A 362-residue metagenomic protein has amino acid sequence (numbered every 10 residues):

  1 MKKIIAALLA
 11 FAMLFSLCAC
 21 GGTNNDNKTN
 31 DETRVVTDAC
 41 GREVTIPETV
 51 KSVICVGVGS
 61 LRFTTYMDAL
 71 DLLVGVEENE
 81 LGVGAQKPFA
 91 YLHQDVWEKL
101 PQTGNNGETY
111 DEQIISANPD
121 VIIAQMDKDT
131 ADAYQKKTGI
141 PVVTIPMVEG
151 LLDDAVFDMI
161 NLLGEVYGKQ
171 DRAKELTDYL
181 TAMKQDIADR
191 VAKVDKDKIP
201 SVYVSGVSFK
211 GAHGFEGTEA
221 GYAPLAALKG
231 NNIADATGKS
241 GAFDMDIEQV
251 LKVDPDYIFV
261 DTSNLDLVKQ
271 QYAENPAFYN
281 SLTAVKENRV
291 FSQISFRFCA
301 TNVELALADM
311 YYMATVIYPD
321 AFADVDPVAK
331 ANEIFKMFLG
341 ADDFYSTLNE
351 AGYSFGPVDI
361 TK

Functional and structural regions predicted by a protein language model:
M1-L9: Positively charged n-region of N-terminal signal peptides that target proteins for export
S16-A19: C-terminal motif of bacterial Sec signal peptides marking the signal peptidase cleavage site
G21-T23: Bacterial signal peptide processing site
A39-G41, W97-D111, G238-I247: Short helix-initiation/N-cap motifs at beta->coil->alpha
E43, A131-K210, A234, S292-Y353 (+1 more regions): Extracytoplasmic substrate-binding proteins
C55, L61-Q113, V121, I233: A short, structured surface patch at a secondary-structure boundary
T103, Y110-A124, D246-S263: Proline-aspartate-enriched helix->loop->beta-strand connector
H213-G241: Alpha-helical, coiled-coil/dimerization segments enriched in small aliphatic residues
